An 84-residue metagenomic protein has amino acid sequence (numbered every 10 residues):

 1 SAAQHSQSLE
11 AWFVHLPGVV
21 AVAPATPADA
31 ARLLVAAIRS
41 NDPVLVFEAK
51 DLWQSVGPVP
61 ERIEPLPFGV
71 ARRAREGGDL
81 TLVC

Functional and structural regions predicted by a protein language model:
S1-V83: Conserved thiamine diphosphate
